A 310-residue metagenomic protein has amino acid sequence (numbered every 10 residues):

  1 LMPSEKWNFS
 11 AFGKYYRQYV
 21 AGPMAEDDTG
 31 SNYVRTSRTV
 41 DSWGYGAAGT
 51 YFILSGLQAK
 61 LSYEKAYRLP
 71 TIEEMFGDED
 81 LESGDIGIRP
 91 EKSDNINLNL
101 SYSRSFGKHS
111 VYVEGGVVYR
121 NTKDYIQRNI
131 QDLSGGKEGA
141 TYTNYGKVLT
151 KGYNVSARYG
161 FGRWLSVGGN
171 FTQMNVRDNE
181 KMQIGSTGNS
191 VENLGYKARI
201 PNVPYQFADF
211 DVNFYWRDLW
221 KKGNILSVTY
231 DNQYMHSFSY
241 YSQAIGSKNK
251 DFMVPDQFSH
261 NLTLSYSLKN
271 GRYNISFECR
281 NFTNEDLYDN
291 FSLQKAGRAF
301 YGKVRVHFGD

Functional and structural regions predicted by a protein language model:
L1, W43-A47, A59, G84 (+5 more regions): Hydrophobic, lipid-facing positions within transmembrane beta-strands of outer-membrane proteins
L1-S31, V40-G46, E64, R68 (+3 more regions): Surface-exposed extracellular loop regions of Gram-negative outer-membrane beta-barrel proteins
M2-W7, L54-G56, S105-Y112, W164 (+3 more regions): Short loop/turn motifs that connect adjacent beta-strands in outer-membrane beta-barrel proteins
E5, V113, V118-N121, T141-S239: Gram-negative outer-membrane beta-barrel transporters
F9-A11, Y45, A59-L61, V111-G115 (+6 more regions): Transmembrane beta-strands of outer-membrane beta-barrel proteins
Y15-A21, Y63-L69, F76-D78, R104 (+8 more regions): Transmembrane beta-strands of outer-membrane beta-barrel pores
T50-F52, G56-E64, P90-K151: Membrane-embedded beta-barrel scaffold of Gram-negative outer-membrane proteins
Y67, K123, V167, V228 (+1 more regions): C-terminal beta-signal and adjacent terminal beta-strands/loops of Gram-negative outer-membrane beta-barrel proteins
